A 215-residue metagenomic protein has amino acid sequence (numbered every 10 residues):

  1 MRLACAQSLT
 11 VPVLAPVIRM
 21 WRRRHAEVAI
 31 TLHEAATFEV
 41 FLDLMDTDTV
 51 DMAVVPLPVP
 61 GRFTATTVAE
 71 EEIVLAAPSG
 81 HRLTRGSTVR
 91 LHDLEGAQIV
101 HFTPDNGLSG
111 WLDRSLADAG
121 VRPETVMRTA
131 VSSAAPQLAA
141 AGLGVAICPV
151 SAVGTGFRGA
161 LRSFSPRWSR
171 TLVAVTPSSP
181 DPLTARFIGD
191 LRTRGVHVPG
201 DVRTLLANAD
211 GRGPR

Functional and structural regions predicted by a protein language model:
M1-P60, T129: Central regulatory/effector-binding core of bacterial HTH transcription factors
R2-A4, A53, A76, V100 (+2 more regions): Short, well-ordered beta-strand segments
V13, L161-G211: A late-sequence structural motif
L14, L83, Q98-A119, D181-I188 (+1 more regions): Secondary-structure junction motif
H25, G61-T67, E71, S133-P180: Beta-alpha-beta core module
T31-H33, T66, V126, R162: General small-molecule cofactor/ligand-binding pocket signal
T37-F41, D46-T49, P56, T103-A160: Hydrophobic hinge/microswitch elements
F63-I99, A185: Flexible hinge/capping segments at coil-to-helix
